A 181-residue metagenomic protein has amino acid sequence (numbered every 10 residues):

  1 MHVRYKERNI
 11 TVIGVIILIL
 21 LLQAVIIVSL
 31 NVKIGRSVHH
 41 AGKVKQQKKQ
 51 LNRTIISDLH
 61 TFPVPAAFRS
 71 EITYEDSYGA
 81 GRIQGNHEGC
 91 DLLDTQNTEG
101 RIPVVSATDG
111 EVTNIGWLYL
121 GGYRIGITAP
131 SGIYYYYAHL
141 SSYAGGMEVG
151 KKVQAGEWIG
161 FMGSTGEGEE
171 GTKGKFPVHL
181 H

Functional and structural regions predicted by a protein language model:
H2-I19, Q23: N-terminal Sec-pathway targeting helices
I19, Q23-I27, L140-W158, E167: Ampipathic, surface-exposed secondary-structure segments
I27-Y123, A155, G168: Surface-exposed, glycine-biased beta-strand/turn segments
Q46, S57-H60, T98, E148-Q154 (+2 more regions): Acidic, glycine-rich catalytic/binding loops that coordinate metals and/or anionic ligands
S106-E148, E170-H179: Zn2+-dependent peptidoglycan hydrolase active-site motif and core
R124-I127, Q154-T172: Short hydrophobic beta/alpha edge segments that flank linear recognition/processing sites
